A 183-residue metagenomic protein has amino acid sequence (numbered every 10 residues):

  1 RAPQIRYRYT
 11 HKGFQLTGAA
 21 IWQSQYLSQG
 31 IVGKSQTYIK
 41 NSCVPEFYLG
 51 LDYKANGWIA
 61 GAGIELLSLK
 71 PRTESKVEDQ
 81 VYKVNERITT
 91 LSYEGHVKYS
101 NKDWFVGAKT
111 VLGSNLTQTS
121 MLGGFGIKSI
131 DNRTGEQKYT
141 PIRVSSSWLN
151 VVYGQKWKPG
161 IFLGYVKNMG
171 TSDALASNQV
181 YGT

Functional and structural regions predicted by a protein language model:
R1-E78, I88: Aromatic- and glycine-enriched pocket-lining scaffold segments that form the walls of small-molecule binding clefts
G57-T183: Detector for outer-membrane/organellar transmembrane beta-barrel domains, recognizing the amphipathic beta-strand
